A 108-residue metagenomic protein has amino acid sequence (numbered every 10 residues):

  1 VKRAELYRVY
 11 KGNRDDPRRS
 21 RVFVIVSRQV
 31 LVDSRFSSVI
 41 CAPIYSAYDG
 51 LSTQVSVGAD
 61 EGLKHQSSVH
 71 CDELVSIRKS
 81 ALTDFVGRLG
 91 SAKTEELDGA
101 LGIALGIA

Functional and structural regions predicted by a protein language model:
V1-A108: Conserved functional hotspots at enzyme active or ligand-binding sites that engage polyanionic ligands
